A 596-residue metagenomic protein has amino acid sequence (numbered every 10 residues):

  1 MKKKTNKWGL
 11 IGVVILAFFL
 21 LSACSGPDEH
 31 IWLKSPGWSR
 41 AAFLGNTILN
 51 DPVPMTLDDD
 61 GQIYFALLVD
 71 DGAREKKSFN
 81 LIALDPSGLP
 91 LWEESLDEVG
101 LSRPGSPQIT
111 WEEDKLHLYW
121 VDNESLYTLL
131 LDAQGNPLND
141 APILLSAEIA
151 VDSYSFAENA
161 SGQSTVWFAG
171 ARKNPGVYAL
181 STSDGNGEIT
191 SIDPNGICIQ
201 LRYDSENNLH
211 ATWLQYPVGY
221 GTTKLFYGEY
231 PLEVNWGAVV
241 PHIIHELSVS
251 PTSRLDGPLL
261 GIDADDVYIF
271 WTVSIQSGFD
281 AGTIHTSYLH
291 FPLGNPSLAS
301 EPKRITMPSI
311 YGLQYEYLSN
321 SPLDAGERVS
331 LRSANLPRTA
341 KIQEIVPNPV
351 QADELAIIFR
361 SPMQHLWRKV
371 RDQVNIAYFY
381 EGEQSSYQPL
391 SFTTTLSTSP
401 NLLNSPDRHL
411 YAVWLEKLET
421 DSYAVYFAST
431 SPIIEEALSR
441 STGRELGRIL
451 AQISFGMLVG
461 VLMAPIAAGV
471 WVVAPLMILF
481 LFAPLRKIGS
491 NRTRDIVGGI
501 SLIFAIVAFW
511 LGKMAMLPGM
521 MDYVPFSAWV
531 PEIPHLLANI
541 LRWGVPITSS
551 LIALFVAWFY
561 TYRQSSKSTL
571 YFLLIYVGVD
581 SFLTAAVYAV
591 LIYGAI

Functional and structural regions predicted by a protein language model:
M1-K2, G135: Accessible peptide chain termini
K2-I11: Bacterial N-terminal signal peptides that target proteins for export
G12-L20: Bacterial N-terminal signal peptides
S25-I596: Extracellular, repeat-based ectodomains that mediate carbohydrate processing or recognition
